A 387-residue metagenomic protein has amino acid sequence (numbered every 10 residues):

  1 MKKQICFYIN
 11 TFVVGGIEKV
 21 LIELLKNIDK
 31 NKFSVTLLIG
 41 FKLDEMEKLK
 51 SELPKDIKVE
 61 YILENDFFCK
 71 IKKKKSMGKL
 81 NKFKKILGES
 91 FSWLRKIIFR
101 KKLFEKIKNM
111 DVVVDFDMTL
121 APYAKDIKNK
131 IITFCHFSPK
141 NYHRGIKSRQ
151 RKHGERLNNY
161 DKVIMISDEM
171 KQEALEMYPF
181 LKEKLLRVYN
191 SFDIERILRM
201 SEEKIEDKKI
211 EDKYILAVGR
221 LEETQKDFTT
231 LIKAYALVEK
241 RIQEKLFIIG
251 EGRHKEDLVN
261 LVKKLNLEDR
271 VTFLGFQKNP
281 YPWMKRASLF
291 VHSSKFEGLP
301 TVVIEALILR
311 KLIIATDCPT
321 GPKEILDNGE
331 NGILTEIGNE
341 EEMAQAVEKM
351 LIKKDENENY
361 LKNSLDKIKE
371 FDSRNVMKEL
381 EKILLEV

Functional and structural regions predicted by a protein language model:
F7-G15, N27, N31-L87, M170 (+2 more regions): N-terminal strand-loop element at the rim of the active site of nucleotide-sugar-dependent glycosyltransferases
E18-E23, K213, A217-L237, R253-N260 (+1 more regions): A conserved mid-protein helix/loop that constitutes part of the nucleotide-sugar donor-binding site
I98-K108, I146-M165: Membrane-proximal helix-turn-helix segments that form the acceptor-binding/catalytic region of lipid-linked
P122-A124, Y160-L185, F192: A short, active-site helix/loop in glycosyltransferases that binds the activated sugar's phosphate group
H143-G145, L175-E176, E183-E211, P282: Acidic anion/phosphate-binding donor-loop and adjacent secondary structure in glycosyltransferase catalytic cores
F276, K295: Aromatic "clamp/platform" in nucleotide-sugar-dependent glycosyltransferases that forms part of the donor/acceptor
L312-T316: Short hydrophobic beta-strand element within catalytic cores of glycosyltransferases and related nucleotide-activated
D327-G329, I333-E340, K349-D355, K369: Conserved acidic donor-binding segment of nucleotide-sugar-dependent glycosyltransferases
